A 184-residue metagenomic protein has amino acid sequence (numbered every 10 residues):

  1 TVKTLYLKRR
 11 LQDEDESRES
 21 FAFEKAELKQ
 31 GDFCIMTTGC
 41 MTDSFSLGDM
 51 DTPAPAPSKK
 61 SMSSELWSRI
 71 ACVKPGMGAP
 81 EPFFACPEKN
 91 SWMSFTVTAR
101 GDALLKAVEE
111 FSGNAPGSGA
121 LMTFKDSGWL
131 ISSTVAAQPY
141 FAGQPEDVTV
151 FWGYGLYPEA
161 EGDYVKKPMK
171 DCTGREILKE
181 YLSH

Functional and structural regions predicted by a protein language model:
V2-C34, T38: Conserved beta-strand-loop-beta-strand element in the redox core of flavoprotein oxidoreductases
G31-H184: C-terminal segments that line or cap access tunnels to active or ligand-binding sites in enzymes and enzyme-associated
